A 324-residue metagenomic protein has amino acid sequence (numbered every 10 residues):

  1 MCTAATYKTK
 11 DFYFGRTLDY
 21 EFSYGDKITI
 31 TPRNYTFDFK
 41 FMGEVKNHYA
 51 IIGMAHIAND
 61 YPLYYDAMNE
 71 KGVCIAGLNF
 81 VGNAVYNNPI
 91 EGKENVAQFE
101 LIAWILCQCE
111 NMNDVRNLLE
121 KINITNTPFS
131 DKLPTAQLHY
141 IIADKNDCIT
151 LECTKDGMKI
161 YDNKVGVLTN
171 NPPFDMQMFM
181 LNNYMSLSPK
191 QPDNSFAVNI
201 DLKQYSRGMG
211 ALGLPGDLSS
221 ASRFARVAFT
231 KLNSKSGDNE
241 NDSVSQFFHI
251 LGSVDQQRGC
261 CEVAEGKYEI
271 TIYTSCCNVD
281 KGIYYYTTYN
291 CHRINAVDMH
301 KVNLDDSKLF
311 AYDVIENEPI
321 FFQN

Functional and structural regions predicted by a protein language model:
M1-K93, K121, N126, A311 (+1 more regions): A contiguous strand-loop segment
M1-Y13, L118, T127-S130, T135-A136 (+2 more regions): C-terminus-biased signal that marks the final domain/tail of proteins
G15, A76-G77, E152, Y161 (+1 more regions): Beta-strand residues in well-ordered beta-sheet regions across diverse protein folds
L18, N79, D144-N146, K155 (+1 more regions): Short, flexible loop/turn elements at secondary-structure junctions
Y20-F22, V81-N83, D156-K159, G166 (+1 more regions): Short, surface-exposed beta-strand-loop junctions and turns on beta-sheet-rich folds
G92-P128, E240-F248, V254: Proteins synthesized as precursors that undergo proteolytic processing into mature forms
T135-K159: Long, compositionally biased
